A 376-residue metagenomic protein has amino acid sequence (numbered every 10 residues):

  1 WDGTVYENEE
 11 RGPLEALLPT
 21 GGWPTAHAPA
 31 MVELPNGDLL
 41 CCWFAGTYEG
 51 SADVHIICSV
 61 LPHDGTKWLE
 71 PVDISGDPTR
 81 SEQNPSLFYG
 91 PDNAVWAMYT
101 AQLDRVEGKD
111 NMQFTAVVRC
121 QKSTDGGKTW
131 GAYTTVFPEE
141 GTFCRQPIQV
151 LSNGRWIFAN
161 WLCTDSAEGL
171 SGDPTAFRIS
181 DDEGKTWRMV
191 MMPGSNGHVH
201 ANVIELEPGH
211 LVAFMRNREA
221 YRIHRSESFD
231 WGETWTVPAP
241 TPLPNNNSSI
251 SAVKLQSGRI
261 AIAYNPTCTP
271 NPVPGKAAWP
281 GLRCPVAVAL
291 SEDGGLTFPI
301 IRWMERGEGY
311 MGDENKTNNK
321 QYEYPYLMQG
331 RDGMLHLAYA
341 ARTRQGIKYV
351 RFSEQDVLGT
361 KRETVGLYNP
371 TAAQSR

Functional and structural regions predicted by a protein language model:
W1-R376: Asp-box/BNR beta-propeller blade signature and adjacent active/binding-site loops in extracellular glycan-interacting
